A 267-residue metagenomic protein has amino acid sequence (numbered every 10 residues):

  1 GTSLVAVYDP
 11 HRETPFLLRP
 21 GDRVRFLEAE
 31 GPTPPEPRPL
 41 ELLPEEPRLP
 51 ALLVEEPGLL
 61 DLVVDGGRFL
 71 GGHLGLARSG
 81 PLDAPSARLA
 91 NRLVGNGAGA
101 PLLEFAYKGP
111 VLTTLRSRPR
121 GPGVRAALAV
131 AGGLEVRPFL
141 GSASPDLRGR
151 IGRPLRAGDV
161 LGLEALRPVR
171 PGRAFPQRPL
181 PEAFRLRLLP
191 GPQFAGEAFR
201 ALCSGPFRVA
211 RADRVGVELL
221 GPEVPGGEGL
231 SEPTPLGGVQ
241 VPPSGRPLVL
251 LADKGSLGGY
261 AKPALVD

Functional and structural regions predicted by a protein language model:
G1-D267: Conserved "landmark" site that anchors the functional core of diverse proteins
